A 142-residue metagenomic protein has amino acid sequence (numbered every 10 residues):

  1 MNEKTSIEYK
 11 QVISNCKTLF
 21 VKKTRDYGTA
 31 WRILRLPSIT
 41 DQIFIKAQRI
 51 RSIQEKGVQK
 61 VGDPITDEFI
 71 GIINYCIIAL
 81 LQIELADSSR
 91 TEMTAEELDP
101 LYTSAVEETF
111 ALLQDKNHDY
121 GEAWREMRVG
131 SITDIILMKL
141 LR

Functional and structural regions predicted by a protein language model:
M1-R142: Intrinsically disordered, low-complexity regulatory regions that flank transcription factor DNA-binding cores
